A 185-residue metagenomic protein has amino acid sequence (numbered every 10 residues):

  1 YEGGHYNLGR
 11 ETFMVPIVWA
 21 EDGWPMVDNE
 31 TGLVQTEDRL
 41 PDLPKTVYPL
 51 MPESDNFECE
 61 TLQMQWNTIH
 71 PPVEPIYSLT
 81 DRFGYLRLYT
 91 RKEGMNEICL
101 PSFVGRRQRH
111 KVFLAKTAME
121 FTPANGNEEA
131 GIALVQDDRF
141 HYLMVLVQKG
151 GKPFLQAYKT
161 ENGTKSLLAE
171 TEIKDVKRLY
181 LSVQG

Functional and structural regions predicted by a protein language model:
Y1-E2, F57: Hydrophobic core segments of beta-strands in well-ordered, beta-rich domains
E2-H5, F103: Active-site rim elements
G4-M14: Sequence/structural signature of beta-propeller domains
V15, W19-G185: Extracellular glycan-recognition regions
